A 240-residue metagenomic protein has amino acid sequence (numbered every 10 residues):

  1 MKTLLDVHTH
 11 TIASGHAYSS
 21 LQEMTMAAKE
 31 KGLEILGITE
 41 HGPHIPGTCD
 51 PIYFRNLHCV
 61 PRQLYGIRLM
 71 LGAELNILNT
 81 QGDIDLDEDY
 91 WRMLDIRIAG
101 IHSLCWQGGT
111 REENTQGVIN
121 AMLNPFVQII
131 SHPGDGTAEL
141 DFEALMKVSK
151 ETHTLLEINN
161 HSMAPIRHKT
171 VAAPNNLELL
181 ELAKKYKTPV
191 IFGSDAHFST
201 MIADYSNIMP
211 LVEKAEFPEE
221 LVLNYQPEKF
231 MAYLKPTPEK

Functional and structural regions predicted by a protein language model:
M1-H10: Replace "His-x-His-based motif
G15-Y18, T48-P51, E139-M146, I166-L180 (+2 more regions): Histidine/acidic-residue-rich catalytic or RNA/ligand-binding cores of hydrolases and nuclease-related proteins
Q22-L36, N56-Q63: Alpha-helical scaffold segments that flank or form the walls of functional sites
E34-I35, T39, Q128: Short acidic/polar active-site loop segments enriched in Thr and Asp
H41, T188-I202: Short acidic/histidine-rich active-site segments
G42, G47-I158, E213-V222, K229-K240: Extended substrate/RNA-proximal surfaces in nucleic-acid metabolism proteins
L155-H168: His/Asp/Glu-enriched short active-site or ligand-binding loop at hydrolase and phosphoryl-transfer sites
